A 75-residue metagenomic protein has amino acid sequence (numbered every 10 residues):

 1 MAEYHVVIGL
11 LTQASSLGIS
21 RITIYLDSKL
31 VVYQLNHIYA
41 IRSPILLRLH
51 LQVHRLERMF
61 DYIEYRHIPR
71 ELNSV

Functional and structural regions predicted by a protein language model:
M1-E3: A short, polar/acidic, helix/strand-boundary loop motif
H5-V75: RNase H catalytic domain
